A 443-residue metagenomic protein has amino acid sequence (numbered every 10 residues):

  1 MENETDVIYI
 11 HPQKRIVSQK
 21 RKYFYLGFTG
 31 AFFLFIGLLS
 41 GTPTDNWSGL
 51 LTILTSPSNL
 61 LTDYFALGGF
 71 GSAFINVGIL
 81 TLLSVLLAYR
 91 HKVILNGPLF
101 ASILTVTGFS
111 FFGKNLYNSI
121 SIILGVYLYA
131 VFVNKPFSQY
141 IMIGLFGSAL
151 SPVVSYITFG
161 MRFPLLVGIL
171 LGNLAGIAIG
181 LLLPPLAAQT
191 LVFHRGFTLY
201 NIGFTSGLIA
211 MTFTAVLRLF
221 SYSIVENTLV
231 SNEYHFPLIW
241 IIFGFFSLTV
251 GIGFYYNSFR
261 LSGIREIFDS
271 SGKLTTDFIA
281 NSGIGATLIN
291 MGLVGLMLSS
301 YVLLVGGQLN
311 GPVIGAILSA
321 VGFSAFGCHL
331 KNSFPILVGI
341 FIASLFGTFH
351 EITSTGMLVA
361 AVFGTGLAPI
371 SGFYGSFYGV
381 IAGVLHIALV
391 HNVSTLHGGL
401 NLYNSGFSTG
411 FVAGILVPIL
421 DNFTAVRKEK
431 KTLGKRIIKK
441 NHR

Functional and structural regions predicted by a protein language model:
E2-K114, V250-S262, A280, I284-I289 (+7 more regions): N-terminal signal-anchor module of multipass membrane proteins
P12-Q19, K135, S151-I239, V393-G398 (+1 more regions): Membrane-interface helix-loop-helix junctions at boundaries between adjacent transmembrane segments
Y23-G41, V77-A88, L104-F109, G125-A130 (+10 more regions): Hydrophobic core segments of alpha-helical transmembrane domains in multi-pass membrane transport and ion-translocation
A66-G78, F109-I120, L166-I179, V302-I314 (+1 more regions): Structural signature of hydrophobic alpha-helical transmembrane segments
R90, G108-K114, Y127-Y140, S151-L165 (+3 more regions): Hydrophobic alpha-helical bundle architecture
I177-Q189, N201, T353-R427: C-terminal transmembrane helix pair
E233-Y234, I267-L274, V426-R443: Short, highly charged, low-complexity non-transmembrane loops/tails of multi-pass membrane proteins
R260-F346: Transmembrane helical segments that form the transport core of multi-pass membrane transport proteins
